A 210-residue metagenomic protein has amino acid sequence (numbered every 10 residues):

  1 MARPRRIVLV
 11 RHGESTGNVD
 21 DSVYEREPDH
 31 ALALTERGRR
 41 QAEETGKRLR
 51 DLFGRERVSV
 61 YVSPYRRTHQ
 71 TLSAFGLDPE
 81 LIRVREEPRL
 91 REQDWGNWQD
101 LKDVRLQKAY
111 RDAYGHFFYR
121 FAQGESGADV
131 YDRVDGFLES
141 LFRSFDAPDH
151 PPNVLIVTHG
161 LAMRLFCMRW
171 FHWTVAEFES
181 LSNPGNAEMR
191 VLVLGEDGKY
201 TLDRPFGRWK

Functional and structural regions predicted by a protein language model:
M1-R6, T45, E86-R105, R143-P152 (+1 more regions): Acidic, low-complexity terminal tails and accessory targeting/binding regions of phosphate-metabolizing enzymes
R3-I82, E125-D129, V134: Active-site-proximal alpha-helix that buttresses catalytic centers in soluble enzyme cores
I7, V58, H150-G160: Generic beta-sheet signal
V10, E87, V157: Generic enzyme active-site microenvironment
S15, A162-M163: Short active-site segment of divalent metal-dependent hydrolases/proteases that encodes the spacing between
L32-A33, F75-G136, R204-F206: Phosphate-handling substructures
R50-R57, F142-H150: Alpha-helix termini
G54-R89, A109, A113, V193-K210: Conserved histidine-centered catalytic loops in small-molecule metabolism enzymes
